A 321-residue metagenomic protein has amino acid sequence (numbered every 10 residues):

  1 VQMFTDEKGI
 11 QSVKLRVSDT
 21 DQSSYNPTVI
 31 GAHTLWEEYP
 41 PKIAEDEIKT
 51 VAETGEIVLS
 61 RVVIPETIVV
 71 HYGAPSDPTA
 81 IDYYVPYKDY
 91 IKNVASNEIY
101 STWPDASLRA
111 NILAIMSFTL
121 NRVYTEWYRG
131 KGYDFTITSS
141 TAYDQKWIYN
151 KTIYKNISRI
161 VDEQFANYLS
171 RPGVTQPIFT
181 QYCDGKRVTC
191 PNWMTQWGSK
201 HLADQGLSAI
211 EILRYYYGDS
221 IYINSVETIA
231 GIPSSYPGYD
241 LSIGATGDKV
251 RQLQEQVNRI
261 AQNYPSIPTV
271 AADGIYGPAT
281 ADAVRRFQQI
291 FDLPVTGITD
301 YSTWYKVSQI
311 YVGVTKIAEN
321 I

Functional and structural regions predicted by a protein language model:
V1-I321: Conserved, single-site charged/polar hotspot
